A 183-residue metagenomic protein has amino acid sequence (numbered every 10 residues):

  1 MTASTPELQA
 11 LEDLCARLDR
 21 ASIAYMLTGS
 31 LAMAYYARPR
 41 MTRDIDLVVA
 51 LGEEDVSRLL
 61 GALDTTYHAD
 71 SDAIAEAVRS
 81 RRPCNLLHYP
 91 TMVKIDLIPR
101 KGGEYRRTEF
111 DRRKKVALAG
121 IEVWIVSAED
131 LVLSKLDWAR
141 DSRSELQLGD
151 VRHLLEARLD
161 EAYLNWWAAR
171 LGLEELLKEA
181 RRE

Functional and structural regions predicted by a protein language model:
M1-E183: Compositionally biased terminal segments of proteins
